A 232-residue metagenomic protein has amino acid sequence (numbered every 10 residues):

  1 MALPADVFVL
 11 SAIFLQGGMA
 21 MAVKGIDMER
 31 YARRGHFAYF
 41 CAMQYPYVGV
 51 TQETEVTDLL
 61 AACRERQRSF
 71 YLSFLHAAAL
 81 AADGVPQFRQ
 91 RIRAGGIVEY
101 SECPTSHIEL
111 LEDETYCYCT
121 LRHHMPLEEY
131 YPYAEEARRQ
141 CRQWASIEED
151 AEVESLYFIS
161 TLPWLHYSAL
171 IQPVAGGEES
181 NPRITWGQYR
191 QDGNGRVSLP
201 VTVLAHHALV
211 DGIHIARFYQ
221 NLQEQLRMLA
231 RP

Functional and structural regions predicted by a protein language model:
A5-A20: Short, Lys/Arg-enriched N-terminal segments with co-localized hydrophobic residues within the first ~10-30 amino acids
A20-M43, Y100-L110, Q172: Short amphipathic alpha-helices and their capping loops
V23, C41-S73, R89-T105, Y157-I159 (+3 more regions): Gly/Ser/Thr-rich phosphate-binding loops and adjoining beta-strand/alpha-helix segments that form adenosine-phosphate
V48-T51, L59-R66, E114-E128, V210: Acyl-group handling in specialized metabolite and lipid biosynthesis
L59-G84, L199-F218: Acyl activation and transfer enzymes in specialized metabolism, enriched for ANL adenylate-forming modules
L111-Y167: Helical lid/core segments from catalytic subdomains that handle acyl or acyl-like groups
A151-W164, P182-Q220: Histidine-centered acyl-transfer/condensation active-site motif and its immediate structural neighborhood
L222-A230: A common structural junction motif
